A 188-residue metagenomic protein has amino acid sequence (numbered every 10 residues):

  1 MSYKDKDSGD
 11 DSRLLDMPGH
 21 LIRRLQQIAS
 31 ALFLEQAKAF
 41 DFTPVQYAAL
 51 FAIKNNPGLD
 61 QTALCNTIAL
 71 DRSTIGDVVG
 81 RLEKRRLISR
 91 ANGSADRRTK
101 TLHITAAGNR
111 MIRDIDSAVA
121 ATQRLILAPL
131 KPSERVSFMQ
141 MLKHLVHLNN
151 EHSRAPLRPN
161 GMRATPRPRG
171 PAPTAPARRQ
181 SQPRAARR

Functional and structural regions predicted by a protein language model:
M1-F40, P168-R188: N-terminal leader segment of winged-helix/HTH proteins
Y3, S30, G58, G80-H147: Charged, amphipathic alpha-helical coiled-coil/dimerization segments
S12, R113-R188: Terminal interaction helix/tail motif
R13, H20-R23, Q27-T74, R85 (+2 more regions): N-terminal helix-turn-helix DNA-binding core of bacterial DNA-binding proteins
L14-L21, L25, T74, K100 (+3 more regions): Conserved acidic
D41, R72, R97-T99, H103 (+1 more regions): A detector of low-complexity, intrinsically disordered, Ser/Thr/Gly/Pro/Ala-rich segments
